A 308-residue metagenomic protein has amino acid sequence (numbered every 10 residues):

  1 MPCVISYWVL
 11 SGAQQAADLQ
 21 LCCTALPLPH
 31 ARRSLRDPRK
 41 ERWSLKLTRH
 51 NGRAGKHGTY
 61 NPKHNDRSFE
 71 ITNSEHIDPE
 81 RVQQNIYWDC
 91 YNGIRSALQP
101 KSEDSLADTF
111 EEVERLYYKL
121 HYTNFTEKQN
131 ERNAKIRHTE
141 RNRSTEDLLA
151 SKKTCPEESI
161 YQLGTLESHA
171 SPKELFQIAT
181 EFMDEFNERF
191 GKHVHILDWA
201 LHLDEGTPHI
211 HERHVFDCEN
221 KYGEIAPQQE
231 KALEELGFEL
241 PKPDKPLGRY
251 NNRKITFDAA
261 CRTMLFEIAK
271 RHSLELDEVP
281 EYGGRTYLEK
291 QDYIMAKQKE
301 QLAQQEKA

Functional and structural regions predicted by a protein language model:
P2-V9, A13-A17, L21-A308: N-terminal nicking endonuclease/strand-transfer module with a His-rich metal-binding environment and a catalytic Tyr
